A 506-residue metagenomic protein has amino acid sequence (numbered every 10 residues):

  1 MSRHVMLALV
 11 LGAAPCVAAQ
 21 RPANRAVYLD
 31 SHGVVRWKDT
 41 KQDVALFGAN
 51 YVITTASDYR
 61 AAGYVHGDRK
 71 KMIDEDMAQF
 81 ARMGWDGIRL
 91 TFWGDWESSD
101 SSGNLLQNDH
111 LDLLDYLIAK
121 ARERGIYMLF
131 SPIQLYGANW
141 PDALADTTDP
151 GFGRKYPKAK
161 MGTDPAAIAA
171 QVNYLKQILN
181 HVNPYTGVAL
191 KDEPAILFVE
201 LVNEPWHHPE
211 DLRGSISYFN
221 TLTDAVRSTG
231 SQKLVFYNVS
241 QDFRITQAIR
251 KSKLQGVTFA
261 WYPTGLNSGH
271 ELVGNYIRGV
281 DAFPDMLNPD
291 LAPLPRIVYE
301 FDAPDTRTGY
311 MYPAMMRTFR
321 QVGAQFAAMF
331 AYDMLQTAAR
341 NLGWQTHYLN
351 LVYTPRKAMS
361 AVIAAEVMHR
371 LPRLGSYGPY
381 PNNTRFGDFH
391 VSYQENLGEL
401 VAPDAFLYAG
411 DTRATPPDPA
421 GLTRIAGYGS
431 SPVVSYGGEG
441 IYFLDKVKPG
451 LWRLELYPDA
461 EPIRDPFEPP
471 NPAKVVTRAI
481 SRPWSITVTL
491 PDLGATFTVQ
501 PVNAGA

Functional and structural regions predicted by a protein language model:
M1-M6: Bacterial N-terminal signal peptides that target proteins for export
L9-A18: Hydrophobic h-region of N-terminal signal peptides that target proteins for export in Gram-negative bacteria
N24-L254: Active-site mouth of glycoside hydrolases
F47, D305-N383: Substrate-binding cleft of secreted/luminal carbohydrate-active enzymes
L106-L113, I277-G279, M311-A314: Charged helix-capping and loop-helix junction motifs
L234-N238, F243-D305: Glycoside hydrolase catalytic-domain groove-lining segments
K357-T415: Catalytic cores of secreted or luminal carbohydrate-active enzymes
A409-A506: C-terminal beta-sandwich/jelly-roll accessory domains of carbohydrate-active enzymes
